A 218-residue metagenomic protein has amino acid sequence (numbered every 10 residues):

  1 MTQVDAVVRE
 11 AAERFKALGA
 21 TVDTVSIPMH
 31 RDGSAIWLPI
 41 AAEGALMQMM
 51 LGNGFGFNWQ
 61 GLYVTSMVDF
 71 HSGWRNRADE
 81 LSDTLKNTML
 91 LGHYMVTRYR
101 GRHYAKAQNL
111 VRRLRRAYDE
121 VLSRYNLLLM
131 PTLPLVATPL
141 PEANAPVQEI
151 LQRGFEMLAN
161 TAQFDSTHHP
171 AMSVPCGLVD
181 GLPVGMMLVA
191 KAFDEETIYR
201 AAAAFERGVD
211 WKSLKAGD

Functional and structural regions predicted by a protein language model:
M1-A162, S166, F193, A204-D218: Amidase signature
W37, T88, G177, M186-L188: Generic preference for hydrophobic/aromatic residues in regular secondary structure cores
H169-P183: Glycine-rich phosphate/pyrophosphate-binding loops and their adjacent beta-strand/loop elements at enzyme active sites
L182-K191, I198-Y199: Short, well-ordered beta-strand elements
